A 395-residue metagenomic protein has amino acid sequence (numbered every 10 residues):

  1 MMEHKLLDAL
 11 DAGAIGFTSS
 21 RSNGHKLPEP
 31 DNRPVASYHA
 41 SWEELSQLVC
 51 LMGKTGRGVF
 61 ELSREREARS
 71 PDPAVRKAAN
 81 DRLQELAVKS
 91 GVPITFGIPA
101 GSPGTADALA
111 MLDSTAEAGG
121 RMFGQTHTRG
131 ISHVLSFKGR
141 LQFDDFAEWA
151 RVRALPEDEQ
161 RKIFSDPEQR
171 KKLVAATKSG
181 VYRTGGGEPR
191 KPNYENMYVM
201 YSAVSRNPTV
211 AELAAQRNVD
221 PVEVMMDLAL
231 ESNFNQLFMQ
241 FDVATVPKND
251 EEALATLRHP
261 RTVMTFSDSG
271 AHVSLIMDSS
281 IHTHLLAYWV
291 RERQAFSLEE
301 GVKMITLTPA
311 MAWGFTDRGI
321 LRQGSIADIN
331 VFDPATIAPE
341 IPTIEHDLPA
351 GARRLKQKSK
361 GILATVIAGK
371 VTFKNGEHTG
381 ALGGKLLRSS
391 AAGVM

Functional and structural regions predicted by a protein language model:
M2-P28, R33-P34, Y38-A40, E44-G53 (+1 more regions): Active-site neighborhoods of metal-dependent hydrolases
G13, Q125, N218, D268 (+5 more regions): Divalent metal-coordination and catalytic microenvironments
G53, V88, E117, A215 (+9 more regions): Hydrophobic alpha-helix feature that most strongly marks membrane-spanning transmembrane helices and their immediate
A203-V204, A310, R354-Q357: Short loop/turn motifs at secondary-structure junctions and domain boundaries
L237-K248, A253, S297-V302, A310-I344: Acidic, glycine-enriched loop/beta-strand segments at the rims of small-molecule binding/catalytic pockets
E251-T262, I281, V331-K385: C-terminal cap of metal-dependent C-N hydrolases
L386-M395: Short, solvent-exposed cationic patches
